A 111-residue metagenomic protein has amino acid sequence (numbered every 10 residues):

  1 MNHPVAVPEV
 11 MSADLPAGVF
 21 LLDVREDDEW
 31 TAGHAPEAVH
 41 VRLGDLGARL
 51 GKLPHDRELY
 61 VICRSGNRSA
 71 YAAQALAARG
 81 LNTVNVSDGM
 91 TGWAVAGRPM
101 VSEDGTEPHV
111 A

Functional and structural regions predicted by a protein language model:
M1-F20, E26-E58, N67-A111: Rhodanese-like catalytic fold shared by cysteine-dependent sulfurtransferases and DSP/PTP-type phosphatases
I62: Short, surface-exposed ligand- or partner-binding patches at beta-edge/loop junctions that are enriched in aromatics
